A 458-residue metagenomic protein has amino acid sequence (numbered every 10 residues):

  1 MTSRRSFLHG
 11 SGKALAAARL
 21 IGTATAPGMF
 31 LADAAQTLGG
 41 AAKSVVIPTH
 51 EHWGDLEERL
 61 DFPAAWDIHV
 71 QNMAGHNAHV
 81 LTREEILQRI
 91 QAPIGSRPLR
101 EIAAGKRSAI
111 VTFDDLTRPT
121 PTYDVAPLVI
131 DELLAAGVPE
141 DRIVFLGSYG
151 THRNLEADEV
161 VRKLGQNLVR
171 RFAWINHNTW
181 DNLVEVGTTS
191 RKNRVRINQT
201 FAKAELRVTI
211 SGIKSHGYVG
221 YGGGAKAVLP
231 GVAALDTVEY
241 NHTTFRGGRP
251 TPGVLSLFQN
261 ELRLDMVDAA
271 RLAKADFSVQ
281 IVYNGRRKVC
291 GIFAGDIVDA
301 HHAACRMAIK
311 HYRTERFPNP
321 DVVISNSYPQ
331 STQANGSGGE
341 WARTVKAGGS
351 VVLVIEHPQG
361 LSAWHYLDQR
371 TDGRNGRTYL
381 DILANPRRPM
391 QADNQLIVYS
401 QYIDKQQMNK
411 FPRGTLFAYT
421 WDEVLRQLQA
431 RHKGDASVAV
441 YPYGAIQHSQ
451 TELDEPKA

Functional and structural regions predicted by a protein language model:
M1-A18: N-terminal secretory signal peptides and thylakoid transit peptides that target proteins across membranes
M1-S3, G22-T49: C-terminal segment of N-terminal export signals and the immediately downstream linker at the start of the mature
L38-Q88: N-terminal amphipathic/basic leader segments beginning at the initiator methionine
S108-P119, V144-G150, V323-N326: Short glycine-rich or small-residue beta-strand-to-loop segments that form or flank ligand, phosphate, metal/Fe-S
L134, G339-A458: C-terminal non-catalytic interaction/assembly regions of soluble proteins
L155-Y221, R431: An acidic, phosphate/nucleotide-engaging active-site surface
P250-Q330: Membrane-embedded hairpin module used as a gating/binding unit in multi-pass transport and secretion proteins
H302-D368: Long, well-ordered mid-to-C-terminal structural blocks that present hydrophobic/aromatic surfaces
